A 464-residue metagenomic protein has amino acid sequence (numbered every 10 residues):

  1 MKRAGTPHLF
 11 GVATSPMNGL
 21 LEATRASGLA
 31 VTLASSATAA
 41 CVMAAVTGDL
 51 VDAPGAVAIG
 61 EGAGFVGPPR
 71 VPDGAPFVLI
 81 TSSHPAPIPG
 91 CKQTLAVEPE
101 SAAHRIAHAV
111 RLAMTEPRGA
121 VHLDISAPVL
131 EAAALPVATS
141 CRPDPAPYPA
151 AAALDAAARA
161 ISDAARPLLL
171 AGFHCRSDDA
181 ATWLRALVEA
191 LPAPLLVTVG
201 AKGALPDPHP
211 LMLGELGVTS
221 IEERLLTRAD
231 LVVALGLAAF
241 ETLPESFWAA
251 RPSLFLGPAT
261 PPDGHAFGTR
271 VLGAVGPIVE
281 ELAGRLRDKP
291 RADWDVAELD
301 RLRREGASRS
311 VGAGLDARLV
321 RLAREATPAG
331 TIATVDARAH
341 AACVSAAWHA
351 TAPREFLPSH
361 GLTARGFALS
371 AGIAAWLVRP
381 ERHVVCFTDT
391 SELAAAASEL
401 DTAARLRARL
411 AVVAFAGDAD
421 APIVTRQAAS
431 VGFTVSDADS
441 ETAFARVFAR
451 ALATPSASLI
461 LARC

Functional and structural regions predicted by a protein language model:
K2-A4, V12-S15, G19-R25, D300-A375 (+1 more regions): Active-site diphosphate/adenylate-binding microenvironment
K2-M43, L130-A157, E189-K202, P208-M212 (+1 more regions): A cross-family phosphate/adenosyl-ligand binding-site feature
P7, A45-S82, P89-A138, A160 (+3 more regions): Structural signature of the thiamine diphosphate
A13-P16, H84, I125-L130, F173-C175 (+4 more regions): Glycine-rich beta-alpha junction loops
L29, S36-C41, A45-D52, G60-P68 (+6 more regions): Glycine-rich, anion-gripping cofactor-binding loops and their flanking helix/strand elements in enzyme active sites
F77-R105, A127, V199-E298, L406 (+2 more regions): Glycine-rich, acidic loop regions that bind phosphate or pyrophosphate groups
A86-P89, V279-E280, R321, C343 (+1 more regions): Thiamine diphosphate
A120, D124, P136-A138, A249-A337 (+1 more regions): Phosphate/pyrophosphate-binding active-site segments
